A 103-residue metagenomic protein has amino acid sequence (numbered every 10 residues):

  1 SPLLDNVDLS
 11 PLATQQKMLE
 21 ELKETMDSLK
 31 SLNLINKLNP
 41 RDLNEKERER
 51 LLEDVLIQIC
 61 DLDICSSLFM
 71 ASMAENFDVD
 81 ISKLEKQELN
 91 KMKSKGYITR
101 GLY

Functional and structural regions predicted by a protein language model:
S1-Y103: Flexible "arm" and connector segments at domain edges
